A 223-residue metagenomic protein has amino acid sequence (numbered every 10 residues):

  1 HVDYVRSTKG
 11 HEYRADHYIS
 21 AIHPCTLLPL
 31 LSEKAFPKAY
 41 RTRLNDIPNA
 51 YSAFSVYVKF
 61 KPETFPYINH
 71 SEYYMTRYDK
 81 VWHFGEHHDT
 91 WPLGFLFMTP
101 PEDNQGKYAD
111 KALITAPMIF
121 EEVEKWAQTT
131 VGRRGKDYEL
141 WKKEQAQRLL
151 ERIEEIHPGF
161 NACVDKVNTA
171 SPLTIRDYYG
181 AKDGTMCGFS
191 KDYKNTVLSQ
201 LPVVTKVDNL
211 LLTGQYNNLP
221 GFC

Functional and structural regions predicted by a protein language model:
H1, Y13, T205-D208: Structured loop/turn residues at beta-strand edges in well-structured enzyme cores
D3-K107: Mid-domain catalytic core of redox enzymes that form a hydrophobic substrate pocket/lid adjacent to a catalytic redox
S7, V58-F60, A116, G188 (+1 more regions): Hydrophobic side chains in beta-strands
I19, V58, I114, I153 (+2 more regions): Hydrophobic, well-ordered secondary-structure elements that form the walls of internal hydrophobic environments
A53, A127-D137, L211-N217: Glycine- and acidic
P62-A170: C-terminal segments that line or cap access tunnels to active or ligand-binding sites in enzymes and enzyme-associated
E155-L219: A glycine-rich dinucleotide-binding beta-alpha-beta segment and adjacent secondary-structure elements that constitute
F222: Thiamine diphosphate
